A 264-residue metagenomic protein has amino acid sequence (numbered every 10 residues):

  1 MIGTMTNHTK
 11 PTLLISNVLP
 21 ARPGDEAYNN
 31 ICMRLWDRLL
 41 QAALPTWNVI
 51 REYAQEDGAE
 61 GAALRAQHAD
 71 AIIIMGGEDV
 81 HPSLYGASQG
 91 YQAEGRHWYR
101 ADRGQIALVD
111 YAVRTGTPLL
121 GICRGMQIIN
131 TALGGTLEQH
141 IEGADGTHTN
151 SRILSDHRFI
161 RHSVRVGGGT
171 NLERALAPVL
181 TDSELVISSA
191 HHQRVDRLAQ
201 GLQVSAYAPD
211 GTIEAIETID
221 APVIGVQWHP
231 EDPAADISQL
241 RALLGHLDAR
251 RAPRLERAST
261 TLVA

Functional and structural regions predicted by a protein language model:
M1-P118, T131, G135-E138, E142-L180 (+6 more regions): N-terminal beta1-alpha1 cap of cysteine-dependent amidohydrolase-like domains
G121, M126: Glycine-rich beta-to-alpha active-site loop
I224-W228: Active-site-proximal beta-strand elements of phosphoester/diester hydrolases
